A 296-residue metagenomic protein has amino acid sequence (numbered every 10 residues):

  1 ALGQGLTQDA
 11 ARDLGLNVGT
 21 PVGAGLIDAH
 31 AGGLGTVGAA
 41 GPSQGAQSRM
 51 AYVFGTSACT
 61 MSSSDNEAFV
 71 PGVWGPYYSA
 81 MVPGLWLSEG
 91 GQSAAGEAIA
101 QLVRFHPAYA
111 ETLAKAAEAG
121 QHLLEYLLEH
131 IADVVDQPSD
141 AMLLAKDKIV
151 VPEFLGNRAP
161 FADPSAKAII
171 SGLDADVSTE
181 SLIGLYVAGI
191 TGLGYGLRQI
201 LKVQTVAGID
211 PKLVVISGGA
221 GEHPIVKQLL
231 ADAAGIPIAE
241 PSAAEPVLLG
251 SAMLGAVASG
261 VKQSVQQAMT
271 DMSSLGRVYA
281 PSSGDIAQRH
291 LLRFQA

Functional and structural regions predicted by a protein language model:
A1-G5, D9, G23-A24, T60-A296: Glycine/Thr-rich phosphate-binding loops that ligate phosphate moieties of nucleotide and other phosphorylated ligands
Q8-L16, L26-R49: Conserved phosphate-binding catalytic cores of ATP/NTP-utilizing and phosphoryl-transfer enzymes
L26-I27, A51-S57, V151: Short beta-strand segments
A29-H30, G55, R293-A296: Active-site-adjacent loop/helix segments that line or gate small-molecule/cofactor pockets in enzymes
G33, V37, A58-T60, E222: Glycine-rich nucleotide phosphate-binding loop and flanking beta-alpha elements of Rossmann-like dinucleotide-binding
G45-R49, V53, K262-V265: Short, well-structured active-site flanking segments
